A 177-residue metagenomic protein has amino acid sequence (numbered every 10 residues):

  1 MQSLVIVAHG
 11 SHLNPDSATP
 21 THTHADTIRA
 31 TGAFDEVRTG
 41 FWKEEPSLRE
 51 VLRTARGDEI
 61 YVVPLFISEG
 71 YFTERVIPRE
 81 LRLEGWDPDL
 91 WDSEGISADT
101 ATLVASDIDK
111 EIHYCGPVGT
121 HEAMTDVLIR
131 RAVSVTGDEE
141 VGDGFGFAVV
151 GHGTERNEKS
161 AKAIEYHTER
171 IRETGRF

Functional and structural regions predicted by a protein language model:
M1-F177: Active-site-proximal alpha-helix that buttresses catalytic centers in soluble enzyme cores
